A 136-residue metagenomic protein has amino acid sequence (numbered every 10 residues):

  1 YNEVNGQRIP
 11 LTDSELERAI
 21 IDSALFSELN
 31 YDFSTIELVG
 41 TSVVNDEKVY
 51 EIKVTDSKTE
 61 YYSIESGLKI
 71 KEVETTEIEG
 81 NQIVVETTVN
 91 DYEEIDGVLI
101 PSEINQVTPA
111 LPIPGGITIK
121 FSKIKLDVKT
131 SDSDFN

Functional and structural regions predicted by a protein language model:
Y1-K58, I64, T75-I83, F135-N136: Flexible, processing/modification-adjacent segments and terminal tails in exported/periplasmic/extracellular proteins
N45-F135: Gly/Pro-enriched, hydrophobic low-complexity segments that function as extracytoplasmic propeptides/linkers
